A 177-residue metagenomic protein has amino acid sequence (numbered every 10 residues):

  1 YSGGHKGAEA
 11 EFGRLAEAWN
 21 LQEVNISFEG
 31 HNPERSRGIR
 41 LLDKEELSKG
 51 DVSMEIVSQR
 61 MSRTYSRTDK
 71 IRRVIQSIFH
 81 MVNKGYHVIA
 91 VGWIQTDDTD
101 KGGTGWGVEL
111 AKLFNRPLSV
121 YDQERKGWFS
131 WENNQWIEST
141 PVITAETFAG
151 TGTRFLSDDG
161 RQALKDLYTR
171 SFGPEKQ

Functional and structural regions predicted by a protein language model:
S2-K176: Acidic/glycine-enriched connector segments
